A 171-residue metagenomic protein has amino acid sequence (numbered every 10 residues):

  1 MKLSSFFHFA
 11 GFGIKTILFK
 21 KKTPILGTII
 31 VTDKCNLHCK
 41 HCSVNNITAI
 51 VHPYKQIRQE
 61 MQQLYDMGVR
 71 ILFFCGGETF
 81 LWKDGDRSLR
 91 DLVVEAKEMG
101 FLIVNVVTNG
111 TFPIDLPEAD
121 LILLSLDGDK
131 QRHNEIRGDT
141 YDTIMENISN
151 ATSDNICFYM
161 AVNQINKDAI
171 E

Functional and structural regions predicted by a protein language model:
M1-N46: N-terminal pre-core extensions flanking Radical SAM catalytic domains
I17, P24-G27, T48-A49, F80-L81 (+2 more regions): A generic structural signal for short
K40, T48, D66-R70: Short helix-loop boundary/capping segments at the starts of domains
N45-T48, D129: Short beta-to-alpha linker loops that shape the active-site pocket of alpha/beta-hydrolase fold enzymes
I50-Y54: Short cysteine/histidine-rich zinc-coordinating motifs and their immediately flanking basic loops
I57-F74, W82-E171: Radical SAM/AdoMet-radical enzyme domain recognition
